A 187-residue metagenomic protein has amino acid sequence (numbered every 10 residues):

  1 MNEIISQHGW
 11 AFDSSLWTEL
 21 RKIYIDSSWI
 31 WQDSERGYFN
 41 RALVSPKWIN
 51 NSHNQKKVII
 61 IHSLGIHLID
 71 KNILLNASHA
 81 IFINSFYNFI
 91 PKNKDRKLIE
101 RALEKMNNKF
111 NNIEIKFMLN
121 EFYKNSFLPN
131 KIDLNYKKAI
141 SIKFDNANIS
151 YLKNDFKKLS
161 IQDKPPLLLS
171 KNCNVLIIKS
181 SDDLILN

Functional and structural regions predicted by a protein language model:
M1-R41: Conserved HGGG/HGGXW glycine-rich cap/lid loop of the alpha/beta-hydrolase fold
I5-W10, H62, K179-S180: The conserved beta1-alpha1 loop
F39-K56: Conserved acidic catalytic loop of the alpha/beta-hydrolase fold
I60-I69: Gly/Ala-rich beta-loop-alpha elbow adjacent to hydrolase catalytic centers
L74-F110, I149-N154: Flexible "cap/lid" loop of the alpha/beta hydrolase fold
N112-S160: Conserved alpha/beta-hydrolase catalytic His-Asp/Glu region
F156, S181-L186: Acidic catalytic loop of the alpha/beta-hydrolase fold
S170-K171, I177-D183: Short beta-strand/loop motif that positions the catalytic acidic residue of the alpha/beta-hydrolase fold
